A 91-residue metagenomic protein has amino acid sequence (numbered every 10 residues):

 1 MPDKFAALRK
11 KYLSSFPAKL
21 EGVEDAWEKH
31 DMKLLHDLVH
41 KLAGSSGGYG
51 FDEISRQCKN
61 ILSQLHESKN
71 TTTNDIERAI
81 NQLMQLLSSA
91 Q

Functional and structural regions predicted by a protein language model:
P2-E21, S45-E53, N60, S68-Q91: Amphipathic, coiled-coil-like alpha-helical segments
L34, L65-H66: A short hydrophobic/aromatic micro-motif that marks alpha-helical segments and, especially, helix-coil
L34-L35, I54-S55: Solenoid-repeat scaffolds in large eukaryotic assemblies
